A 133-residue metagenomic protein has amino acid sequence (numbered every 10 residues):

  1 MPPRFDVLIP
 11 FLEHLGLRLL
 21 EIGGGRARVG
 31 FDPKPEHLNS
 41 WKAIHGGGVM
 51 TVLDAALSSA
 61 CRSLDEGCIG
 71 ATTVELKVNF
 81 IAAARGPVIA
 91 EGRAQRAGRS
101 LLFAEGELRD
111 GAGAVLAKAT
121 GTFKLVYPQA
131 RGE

Functional and structural regions predicted by a protein language model:
M1-E133: Terminal targeting signals and extreme-terminal segments of soluble enzymes
